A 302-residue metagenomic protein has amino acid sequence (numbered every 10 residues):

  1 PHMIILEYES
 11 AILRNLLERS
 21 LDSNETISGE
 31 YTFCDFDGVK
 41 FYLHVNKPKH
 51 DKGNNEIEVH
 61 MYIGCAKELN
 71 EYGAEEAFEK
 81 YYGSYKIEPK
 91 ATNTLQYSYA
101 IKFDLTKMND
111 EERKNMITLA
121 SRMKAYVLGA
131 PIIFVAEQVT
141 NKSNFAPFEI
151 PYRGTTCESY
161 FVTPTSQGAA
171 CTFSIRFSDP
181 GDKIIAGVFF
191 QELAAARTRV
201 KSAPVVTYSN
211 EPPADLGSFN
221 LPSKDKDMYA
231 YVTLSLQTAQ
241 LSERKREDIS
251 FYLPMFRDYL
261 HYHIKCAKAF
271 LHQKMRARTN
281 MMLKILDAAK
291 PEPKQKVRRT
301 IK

Functional and structural regions predicted by a protein language model:
P1-A170: Charge-rich, low-complexity N-terminal segments
Y62-Q96, F134-F145, S166-S235: Short, internal acidic amphipathic alpha-helical interface segments that mediate docking to partner proteins
Y97-L105, K224-S242, S250: A short, solvent-exposed beta-edge/loop patch
E111, N115, L241-D248: Conserved aromatic-histidine-acidic binding/catalytic patches
G129, I133, Q240-E243, Y262 (+2 more regions): Short amphipathic alpha-helical interaction elements and helix-loop-helix interfaces that mediate dimerization
K201-T207, Y262-F270, L286-K290: Short C-terminal domain-edge/linker segments immediately following a structured domain
D248-K268: Compact beta-sheet-dominated globular domain cores
K268-T300: Short, highly charged C-terminal tails/helix-capping segments
